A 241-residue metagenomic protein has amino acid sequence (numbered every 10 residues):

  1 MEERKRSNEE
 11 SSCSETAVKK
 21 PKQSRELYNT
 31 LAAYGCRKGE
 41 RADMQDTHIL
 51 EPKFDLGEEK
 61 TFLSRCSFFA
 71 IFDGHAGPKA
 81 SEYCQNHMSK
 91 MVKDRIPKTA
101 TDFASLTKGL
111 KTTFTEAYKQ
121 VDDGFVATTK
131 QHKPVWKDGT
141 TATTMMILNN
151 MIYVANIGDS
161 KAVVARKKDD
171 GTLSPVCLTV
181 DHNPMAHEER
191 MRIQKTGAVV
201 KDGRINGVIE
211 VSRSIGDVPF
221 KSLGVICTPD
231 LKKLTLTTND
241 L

Functional and structural regions predicted by a protein language model:
M1-L241: PP2C/PPM-type serine/threonine phosphatase catalytic core, specifically the conserved beta-strand-loop-alpha-helix
